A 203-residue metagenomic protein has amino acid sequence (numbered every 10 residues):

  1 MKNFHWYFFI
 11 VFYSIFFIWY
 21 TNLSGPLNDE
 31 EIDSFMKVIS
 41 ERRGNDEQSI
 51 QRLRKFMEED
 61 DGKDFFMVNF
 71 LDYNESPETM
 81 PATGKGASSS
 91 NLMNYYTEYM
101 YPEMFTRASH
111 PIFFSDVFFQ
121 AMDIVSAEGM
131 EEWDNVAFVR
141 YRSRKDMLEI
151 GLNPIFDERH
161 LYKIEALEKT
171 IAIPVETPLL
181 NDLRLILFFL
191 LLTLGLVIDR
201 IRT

Functional and structural regions predicted by a protein language model:
K2-W133, E176-T203: Short S/T/G/P-rich N-terminal loop/turn motif that feeds into the first structured element of a domain
M122-A172: Extracytoplasmic/lumenal ectodomains and periplasmic regions of secretory and membrane proteins
